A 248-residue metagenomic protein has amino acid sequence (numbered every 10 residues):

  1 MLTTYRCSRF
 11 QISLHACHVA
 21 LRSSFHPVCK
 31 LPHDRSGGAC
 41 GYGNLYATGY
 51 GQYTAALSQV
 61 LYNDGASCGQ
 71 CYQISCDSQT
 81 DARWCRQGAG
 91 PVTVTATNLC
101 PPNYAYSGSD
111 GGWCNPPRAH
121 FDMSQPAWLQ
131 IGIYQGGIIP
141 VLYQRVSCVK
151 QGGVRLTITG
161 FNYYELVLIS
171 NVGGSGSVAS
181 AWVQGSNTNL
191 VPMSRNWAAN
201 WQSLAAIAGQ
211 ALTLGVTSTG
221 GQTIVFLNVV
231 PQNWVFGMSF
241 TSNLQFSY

Functional and structural regions predicted by a protein language model:
M1-Y248: Folded extracytoplasmic luminal domains of secretory or organellar precursors
